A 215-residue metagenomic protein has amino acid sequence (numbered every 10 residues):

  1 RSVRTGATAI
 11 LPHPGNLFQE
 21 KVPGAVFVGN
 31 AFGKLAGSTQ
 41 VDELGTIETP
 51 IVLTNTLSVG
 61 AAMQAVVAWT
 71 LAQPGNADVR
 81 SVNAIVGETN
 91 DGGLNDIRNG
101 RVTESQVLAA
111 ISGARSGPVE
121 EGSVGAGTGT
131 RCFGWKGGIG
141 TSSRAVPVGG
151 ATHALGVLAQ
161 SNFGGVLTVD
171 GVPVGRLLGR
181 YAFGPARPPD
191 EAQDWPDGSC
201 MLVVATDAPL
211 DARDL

Functional and structural regions predicted by a protein language model:
R1-L215: A structural signal for small-residue-enriched, beta-sheet-centric alpha/beta enzyme cores and oligomeric scaffold folds
